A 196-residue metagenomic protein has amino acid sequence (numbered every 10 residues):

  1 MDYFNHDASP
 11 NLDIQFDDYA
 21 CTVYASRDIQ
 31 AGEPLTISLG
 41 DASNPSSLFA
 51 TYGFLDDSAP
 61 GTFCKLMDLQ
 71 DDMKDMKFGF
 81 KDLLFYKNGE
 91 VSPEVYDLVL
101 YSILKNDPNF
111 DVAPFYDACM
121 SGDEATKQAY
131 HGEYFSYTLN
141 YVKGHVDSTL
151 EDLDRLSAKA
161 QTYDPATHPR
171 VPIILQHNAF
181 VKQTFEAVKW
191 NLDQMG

Functional and structural regions predicted by a protein language model:
M1-A42, H145: Catalytic core of the SET domain in histone-lysine N-methyltransferases, recognizing conserved active-site
P45-G196: Charged low-complexity "KEKE/polyampholyte" interaction tracts
